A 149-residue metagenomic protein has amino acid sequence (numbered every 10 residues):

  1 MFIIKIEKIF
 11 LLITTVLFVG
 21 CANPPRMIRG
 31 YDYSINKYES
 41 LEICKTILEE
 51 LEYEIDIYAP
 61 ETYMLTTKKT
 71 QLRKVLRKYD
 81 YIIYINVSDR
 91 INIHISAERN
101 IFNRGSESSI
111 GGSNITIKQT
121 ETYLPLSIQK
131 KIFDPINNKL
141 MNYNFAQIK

Functional and structural regions predicted by a protein language model:
M1-C21: Sec-dependent bacterial lipoprotein signal peptides
A22-K149: Ser/Thr-rich, low-complexity intrinsically disordered terminal regions
